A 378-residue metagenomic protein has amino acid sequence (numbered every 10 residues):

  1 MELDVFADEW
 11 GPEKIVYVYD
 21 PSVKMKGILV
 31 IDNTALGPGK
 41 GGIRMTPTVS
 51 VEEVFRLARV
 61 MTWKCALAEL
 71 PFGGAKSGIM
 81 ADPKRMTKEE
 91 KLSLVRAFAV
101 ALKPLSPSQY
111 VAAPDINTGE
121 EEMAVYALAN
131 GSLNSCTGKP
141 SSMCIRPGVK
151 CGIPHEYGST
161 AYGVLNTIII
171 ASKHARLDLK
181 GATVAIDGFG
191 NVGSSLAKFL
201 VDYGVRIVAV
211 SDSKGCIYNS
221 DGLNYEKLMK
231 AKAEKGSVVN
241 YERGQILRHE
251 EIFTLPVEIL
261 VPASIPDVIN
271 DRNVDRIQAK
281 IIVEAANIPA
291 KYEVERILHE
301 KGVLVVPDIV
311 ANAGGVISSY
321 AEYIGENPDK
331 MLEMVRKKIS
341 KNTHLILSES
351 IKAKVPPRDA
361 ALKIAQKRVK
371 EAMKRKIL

Functional and structural regions predicted by a protein language model:
M1-Y19: Short, Gly/Pro- and small/polar-rich lid/capping loops
S22-A35, A66-G73: N-terminal glycine-rich anion-binding loops that anchor highly charged ligand groups
I31-W63: N-terminal cap/recognition module
A66-L179: Glycine/serine-rich phosphate-binding loop and adjoining beta1-alpha1 elements at the start of nucleotide-handling
S142-P256: Glycine-rich phosphate/diphosphate-binding loop of Rossmann-like nucleotide-binding domains
G215-V305: Rossmann-like adenosine-cofactor binding region
K280-L378: Adenosine-phosphate binding glycine-rich loop
